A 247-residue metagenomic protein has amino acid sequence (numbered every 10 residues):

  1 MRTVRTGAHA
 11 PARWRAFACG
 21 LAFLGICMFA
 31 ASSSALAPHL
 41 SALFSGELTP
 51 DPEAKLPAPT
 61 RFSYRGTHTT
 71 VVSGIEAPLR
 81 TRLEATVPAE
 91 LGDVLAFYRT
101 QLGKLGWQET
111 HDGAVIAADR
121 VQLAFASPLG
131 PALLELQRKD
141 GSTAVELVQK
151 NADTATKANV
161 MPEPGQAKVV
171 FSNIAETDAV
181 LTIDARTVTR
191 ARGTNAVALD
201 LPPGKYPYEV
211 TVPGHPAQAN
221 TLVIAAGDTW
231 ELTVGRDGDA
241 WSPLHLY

Functional and structural regions predicted by a protein language model:
M1-R13: N-terminal secretory signal peptides that target proteins for export/translocation
A18-M28: Bacterial N-terminal signal peptides
L36-A89, A152-G165, V170, E176-D178 (+3 more regions): Compositionally biased P/S/T/G-rich terminal and signal peptide-adjacent segments that lie outside catalytic cores
P88-T110: Amphipathic alpha-helical segments
Y98-G106, P203-A219: A short, solvent-exposed beta-strand micro-motif common in secreted/extracellular proteins
G113-G141, R190-A191, P213-Y247: Structured interaction patches on ligand/partner-binding surfaces of diverse proteins
A126-S127, P131-V170: Pro/Ala/Gly-rich low-complexity, hydrophilic intrinsically disordered segments
T187-N195: Short, acidic Ser/Thr/Gly-rich low-complexity loop/linker segments typical of extracellular and cell-surface proteins
